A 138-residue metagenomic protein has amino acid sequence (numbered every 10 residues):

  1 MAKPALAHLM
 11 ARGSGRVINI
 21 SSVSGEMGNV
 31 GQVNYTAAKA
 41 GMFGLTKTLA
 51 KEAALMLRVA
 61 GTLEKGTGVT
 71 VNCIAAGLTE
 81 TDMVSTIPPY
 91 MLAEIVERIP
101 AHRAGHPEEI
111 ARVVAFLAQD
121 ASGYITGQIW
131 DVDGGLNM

Functional and structural regions predicted by a protein language model:
A2, A38, T46: Active-site helix of classical SDR
A7, K51-L55, T62-L63, G123: Alpha-helical segment proximal to the catalytic Tyr-Lys
I18, V71-I74, V84, G127 (+1 more regions): Hydrophobic structural elements of the Rossmann-like NAD(P)H-binding subdomain that define the short-chain
S22: Residue(s) in the substrate-gating loop at a strand-loop-helix junction that position the organic substrate next
G28-T36, T48: Active-site loop-to-helix junction immediately N-terminal to the catalytic Tyr of the SDR YXXXK motif in Rossmann-fold
F43, A75-S85: Short, flexible catalytic-loop segment of classical short-chain dehydrogenase/reductase
G66-T67, S85-I99: A short C-terminal helix-loop "cap" of Rossmann-like NAD(P)-dependent dehydrogenase/epimerase domains
C73, V96-A121, I125, V132-G134: C-terminal helical subdomain
